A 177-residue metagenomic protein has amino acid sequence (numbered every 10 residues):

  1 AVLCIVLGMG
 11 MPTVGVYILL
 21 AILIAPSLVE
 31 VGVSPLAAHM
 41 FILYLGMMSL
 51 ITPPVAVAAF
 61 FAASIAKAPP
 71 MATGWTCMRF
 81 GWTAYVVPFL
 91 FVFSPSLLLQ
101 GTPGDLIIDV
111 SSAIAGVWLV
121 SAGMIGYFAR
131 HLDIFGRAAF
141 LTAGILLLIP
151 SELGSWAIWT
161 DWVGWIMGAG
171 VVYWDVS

Functional and structural regions predicted by a protein language model:
A1-S177: Alpha-helical transmembrane segments of multi-pass membrane transport proteins
